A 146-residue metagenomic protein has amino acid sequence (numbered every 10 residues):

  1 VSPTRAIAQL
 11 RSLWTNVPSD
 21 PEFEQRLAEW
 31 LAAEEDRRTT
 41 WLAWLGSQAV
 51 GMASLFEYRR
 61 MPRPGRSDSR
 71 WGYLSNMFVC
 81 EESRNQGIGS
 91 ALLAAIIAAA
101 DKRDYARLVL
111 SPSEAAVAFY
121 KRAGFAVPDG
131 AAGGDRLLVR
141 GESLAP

Functional and structural regions predicted by a protein language model:
V1-Q9: A short beta-loop-alpha structural element at the N-terminal edge of CoA-dependent acyl/N-acetyltransferase catalytic
P18-W44, S54, R60-M61: Active-site rim helix/loop that mediates acceptor-substrate recognition in acyltransferases
L42, Q48-E57, Y73-F78: Conserved beta-strand in the GNAT
G65-E81: Conserved acetyl-CoA binding element of GNAT-fold acetyltransferases
S83, G87-A95: Conserved acetyl-CoA pyrophosphate-binding loop and the N-cap/start of the following alpha-helix in GNAT-like
L93, A100-P112: Conserved GNAT acetyl-CoA-binding A-motif
L108-A118, G133-D135: Conserved beta-strand-loop-alpha-helix junction that forms the acyl-donor binding cleft
K121-A132: Conserved acetyl-CoA-binding loop of GNAT-fold acetyltransferases
